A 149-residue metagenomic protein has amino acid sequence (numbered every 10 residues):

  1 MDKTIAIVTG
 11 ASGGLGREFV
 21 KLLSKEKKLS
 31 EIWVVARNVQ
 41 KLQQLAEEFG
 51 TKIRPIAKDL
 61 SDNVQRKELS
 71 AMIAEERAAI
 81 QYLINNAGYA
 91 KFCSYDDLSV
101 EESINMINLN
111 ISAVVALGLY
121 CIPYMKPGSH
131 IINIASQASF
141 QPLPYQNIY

Functional and structural regions predicted by a protein language model:
S12-G13: Conserved glycine-rich cofactor-binding loop
S24-Q44: Conserved glycine-rich Rossmann-like NAD(P)H-binding loop of the short-chain dehydrogenase/reductase
F49-V64: Rossmann-fold cofactor-recognition segment
N86-K91: Conserved NAD(P)H cofactor-binding loop of Rossmann-fold oxidoreductase domains
S94-Y95, E102-I107: Substrate-binding pocket helix/loop in short-chain dehydrogenase/reductase
G118-L119: A short, exposed helix-loop element centered on a Lys and neighboring polar residues
S136: Residue(s) in the substrate-gating loop at a strand-loop-helix junction that position the organic substrate next
